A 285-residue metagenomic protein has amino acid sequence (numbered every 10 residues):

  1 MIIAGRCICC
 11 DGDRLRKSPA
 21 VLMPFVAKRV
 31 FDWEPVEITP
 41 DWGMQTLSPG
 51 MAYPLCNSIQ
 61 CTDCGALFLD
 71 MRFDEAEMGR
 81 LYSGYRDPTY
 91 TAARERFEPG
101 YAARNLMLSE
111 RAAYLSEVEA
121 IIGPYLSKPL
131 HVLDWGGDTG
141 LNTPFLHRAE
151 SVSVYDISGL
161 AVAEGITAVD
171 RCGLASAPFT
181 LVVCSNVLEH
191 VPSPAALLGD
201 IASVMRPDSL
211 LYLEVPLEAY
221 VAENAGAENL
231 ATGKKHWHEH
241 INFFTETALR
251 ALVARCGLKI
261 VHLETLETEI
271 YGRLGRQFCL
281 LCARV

Functional and structural regions predicted by a protein language model:
M1-S185, P194-L198, Y212, E228-T232 (+2 more regions): Conserved N-terminal segment of class I S-adenosyl-L-methionine
G5, E239-N242, E246-C256, I260-V285: Rossmann-like AdoMet/SAM-dependent catalytic core
P24-P35, L213-N242, T247-L252: Short, glycine-/aromatic-enriched active-site segment of Class I SAM-dependent methyltransferases
V162, V221-A222, I270: Generic structural signal for helix capping and beta-alpha/helix-loop junctions
N186, H190, H240: Histidine-centered divalent metal-coordination motifs
H190-V191, Y220: Short glycine-rich, flexible loops that bind phosphorylated cofactors or substrates
I201: Class I S-adenosylmethionine-dependent transferase superfamily signal
M205-L211: Short glycine-dipeptide loop
